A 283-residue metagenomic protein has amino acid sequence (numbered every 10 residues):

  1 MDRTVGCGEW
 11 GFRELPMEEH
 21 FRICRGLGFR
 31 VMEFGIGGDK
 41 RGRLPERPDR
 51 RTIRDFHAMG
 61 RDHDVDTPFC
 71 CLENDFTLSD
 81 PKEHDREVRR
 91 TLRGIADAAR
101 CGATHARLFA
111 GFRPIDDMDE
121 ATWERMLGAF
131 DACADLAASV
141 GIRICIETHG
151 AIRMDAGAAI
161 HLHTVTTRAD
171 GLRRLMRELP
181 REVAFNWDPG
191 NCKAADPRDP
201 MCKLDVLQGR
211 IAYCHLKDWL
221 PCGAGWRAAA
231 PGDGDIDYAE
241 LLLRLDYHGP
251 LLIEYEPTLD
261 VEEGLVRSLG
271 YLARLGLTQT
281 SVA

Functional and structural regions predicted by a protein language model:
M1-H105, E120-A121, L127-D131, A138 (+4 more regions): N-terminal pre-domain/capping segments
R3-T4, G128-D235: Acidic/histidine-rich catalytic cores of soluble enzymes
G8-F12, G35-D39, L72-D75, G111-R113 (+5 more regions): Active-site beta-loop-alpha junctions enriched in small/polar residues
F12-L15, R51, K82, R86 (+4 more regions): Residue-level signal for the nucleotide or nucleotide-sugar donor/cofactor binding architecture
D39-L44, D75-P81, P114-D119, R153-A158 (+2 more regions): A short acidic, helix-capping loop that chelates divalent metal ions and anchors anionic groups
C71, G249-P250: Tryptophan-centric aromatic hotspots in well-structured domains and transmembrane helices
P231, L241, L251: H/E-rich (His + Asp/Glu) clusters that bind or coordinate divalent metals
I236-H248: Short glycine/proline-rich, acidic loop/turn segments that cap or connect secondary-structure elements
